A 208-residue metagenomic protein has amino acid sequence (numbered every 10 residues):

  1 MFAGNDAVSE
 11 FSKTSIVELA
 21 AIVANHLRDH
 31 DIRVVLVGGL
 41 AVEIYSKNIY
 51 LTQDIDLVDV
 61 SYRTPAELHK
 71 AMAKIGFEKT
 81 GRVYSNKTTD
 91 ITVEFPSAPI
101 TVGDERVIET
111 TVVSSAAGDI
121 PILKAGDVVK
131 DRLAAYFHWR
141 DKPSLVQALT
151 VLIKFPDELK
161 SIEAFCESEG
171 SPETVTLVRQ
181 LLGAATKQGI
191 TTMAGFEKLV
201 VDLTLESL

Functional and structural regions predicted by a protein language model:
M1-L208: Compositionally biased terminal segments of proteins
